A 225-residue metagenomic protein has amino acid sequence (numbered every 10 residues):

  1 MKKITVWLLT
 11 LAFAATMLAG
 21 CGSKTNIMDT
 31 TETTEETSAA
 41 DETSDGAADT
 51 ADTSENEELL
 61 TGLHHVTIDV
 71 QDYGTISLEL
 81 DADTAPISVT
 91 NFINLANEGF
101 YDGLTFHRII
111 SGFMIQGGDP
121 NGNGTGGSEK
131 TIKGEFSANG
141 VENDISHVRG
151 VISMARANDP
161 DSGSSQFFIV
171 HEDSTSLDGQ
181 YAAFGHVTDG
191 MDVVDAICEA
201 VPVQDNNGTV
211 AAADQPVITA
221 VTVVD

Functional and structural regions predicted by a protein language model:
T5-W7, F13, A19-D225: Cyclophilin-like peptidyl-prolyl cis-trans isomerases
